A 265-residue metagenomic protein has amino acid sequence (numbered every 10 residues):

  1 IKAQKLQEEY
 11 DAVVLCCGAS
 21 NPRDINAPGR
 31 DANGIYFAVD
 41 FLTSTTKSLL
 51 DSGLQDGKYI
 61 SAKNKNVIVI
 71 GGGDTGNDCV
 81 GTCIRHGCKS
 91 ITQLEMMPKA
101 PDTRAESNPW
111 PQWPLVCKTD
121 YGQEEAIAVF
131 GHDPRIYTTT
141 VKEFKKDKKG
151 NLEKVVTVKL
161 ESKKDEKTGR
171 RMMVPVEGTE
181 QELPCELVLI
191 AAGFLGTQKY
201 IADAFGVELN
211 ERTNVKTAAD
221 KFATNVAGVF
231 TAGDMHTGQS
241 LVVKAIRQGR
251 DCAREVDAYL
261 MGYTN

Functional and structural regions predicted by a protein language model:
I1-P28, K142-T157, E161-D165, L187-L189 (+1 more regions): Feature captures the FAD/FMN-dependent oxidoreductase FAD-binding
I25-G29, V80-T82, Y200-A204, V243-K244: Short amphipathic alpha-helical segments
N33-N64, K164-Q239: FAD-site-proximal beta/loop scaffold in flavoenzymes
D51-C88: Rossmann-like NAD(P)H-binding beta-loop-alpha module
G72, E95-K99, D234: Cofactor-binding loop segments of dinucleotide-utilizing enzymes, especially the Rossmann-like FAD- and NAD(P)+-binding
G76-C79, H86, A232-Y263: A conserved FAD-binding loop/helix module that cradles the flavin
V80-E143, Y263-T264: Rossmann-like dinucleotide-binding cores of NAD(P)H-dependent redox enzymes
